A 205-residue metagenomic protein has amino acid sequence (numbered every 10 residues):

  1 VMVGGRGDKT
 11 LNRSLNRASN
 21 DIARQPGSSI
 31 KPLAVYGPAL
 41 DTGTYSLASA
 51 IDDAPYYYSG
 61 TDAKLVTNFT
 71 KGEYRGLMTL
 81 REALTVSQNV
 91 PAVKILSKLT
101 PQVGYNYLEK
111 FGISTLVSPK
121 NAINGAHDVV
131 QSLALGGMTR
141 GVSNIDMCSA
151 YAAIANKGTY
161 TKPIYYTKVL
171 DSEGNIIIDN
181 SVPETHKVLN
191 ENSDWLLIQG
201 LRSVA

Functional and structural regions predicted by a protein language model:
V1-I22, R140-A205: A penicillin-recognizing enzyme superfamily signal
M2-G5, L33, A48-A54, R81 (+3 more regions): Generic beta-strand/beta-sheet core signal
R6-T10, Q25, Y56-Y58, M78 (+4 more regions): Solvent-exposed loop/turn segments at secondary-structure junctions within structured extracellular/periplasmic domains
I22-S28, G72-G76, L80, L84 (+5 more regions): Secondary-structure capping and boundary motifs in well-ordered enzyme cores
Q25-I51, A83, S149-I154, L197: Active-site SXXK
T42-S46, L99, V103, L108-T115 (+2 more regions): A generic secondary-structure signal for well-formed alpha-helical elements
Y45-G104, V130, S172-S203: Conserved catalytic neighborhood of penicillin-recognizing serine enzymes
K64-N68, T100-M147: Mid-domain, small-residue-enriched loop/turn segments at the edges of structured enzyme/sensor domains
